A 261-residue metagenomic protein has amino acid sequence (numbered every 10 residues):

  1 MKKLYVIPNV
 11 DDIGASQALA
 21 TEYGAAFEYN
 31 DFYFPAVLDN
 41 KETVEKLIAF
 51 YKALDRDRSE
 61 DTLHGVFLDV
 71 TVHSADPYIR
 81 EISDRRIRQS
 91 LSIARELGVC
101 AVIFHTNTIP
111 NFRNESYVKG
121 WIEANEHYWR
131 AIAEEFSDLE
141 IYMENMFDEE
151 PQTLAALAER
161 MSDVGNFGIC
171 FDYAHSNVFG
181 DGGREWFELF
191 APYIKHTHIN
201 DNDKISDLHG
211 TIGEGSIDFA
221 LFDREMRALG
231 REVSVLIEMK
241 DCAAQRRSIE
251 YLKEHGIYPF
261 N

Functional and structural regions predicted by a protein language model:
M1-Q89, P259-N261: N-terminal pre-domain/capping segments
K2-K3, G14-L19, S92, C100 (+2 more regions): Histidine-acidic metal/acid-base catalytic patches
K2-P8, A25-Y29, D61-G65, V102-F104 (+4 more regions): Hydrophobic faces of well-ordered beta-strands that scaffold small-molecule active sites in alpha/beta enzyme cores
I7-D11, N30-F34, V66-L68, N107-I109 (+4 more regions): Active-site beta-loop-alpha junctions enriched in small/polar residues
P35-V37, D69-S74, P110-E115, V178-F179 (+1 more regions): A short acidic, helix-capping loop that chelates divalent metal ions and anchors anionic groups
K41-I48, I79-I87, V118-E126, A155 (+2 more regions): Charged helix-capping and loop-helix junction motifs
I48-L68, E123-F136, F219-M226: Alpha-helix-loop-beta-strand connector modules within alpha/beta enzyme cores
H73-G168: Active-site acidic/histidine proton-transfer and metal-coordination neighborhood in alpha/beta enzyme cores
